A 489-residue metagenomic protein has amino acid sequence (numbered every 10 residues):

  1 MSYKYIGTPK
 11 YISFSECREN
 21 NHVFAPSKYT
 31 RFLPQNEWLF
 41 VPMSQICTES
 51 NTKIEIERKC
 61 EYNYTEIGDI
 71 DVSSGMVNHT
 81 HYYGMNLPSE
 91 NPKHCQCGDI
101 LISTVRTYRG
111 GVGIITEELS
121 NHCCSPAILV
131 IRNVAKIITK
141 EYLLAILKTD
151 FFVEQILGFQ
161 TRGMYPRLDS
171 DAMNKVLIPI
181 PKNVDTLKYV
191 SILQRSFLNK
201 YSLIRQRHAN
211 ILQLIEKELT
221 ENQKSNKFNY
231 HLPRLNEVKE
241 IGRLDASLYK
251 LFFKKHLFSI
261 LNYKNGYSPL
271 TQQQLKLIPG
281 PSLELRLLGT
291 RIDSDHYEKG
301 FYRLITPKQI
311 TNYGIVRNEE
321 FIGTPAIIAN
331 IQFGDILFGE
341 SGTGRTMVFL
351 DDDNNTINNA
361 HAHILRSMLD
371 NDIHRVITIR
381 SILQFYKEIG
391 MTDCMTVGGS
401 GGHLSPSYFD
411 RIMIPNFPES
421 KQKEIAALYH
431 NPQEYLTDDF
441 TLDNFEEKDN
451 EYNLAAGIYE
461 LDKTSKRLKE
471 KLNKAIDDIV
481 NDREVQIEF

Functional and structural regions predicted by a protein language model:
M1-I56, N183-D293, P418-F489: Non-catalytic DNA-recognition/assembly elements of restriction-modification systems
L39-I54, G68-C97, Q273-I292, P307-F333: Sequence-specific dsDNA recognition surfaces
I56-N63, K93-C95, I114-P126, S294-F301 (+2 more regions): Short, surface-exposed loop/turn microsegments at beta-strand edges and helix-strand junctions
C95, I100-S103, R303-T306, I336-G339: Short hydrophobic-aromatic micro-motifs
V105-L147, G339-L383: A short beta-sheet element
H122-A127, R162-D185, T356-H363, V397-E424 (+3 more regions): A short glycine-rich beta-alpha junction/loop motif
I137, V153, L157-K217, I373 (+1 more regions): Polyanion-binding and phosphate-handling cores
E141-D169, I377-G390, C394-V397: Short, positively charged
